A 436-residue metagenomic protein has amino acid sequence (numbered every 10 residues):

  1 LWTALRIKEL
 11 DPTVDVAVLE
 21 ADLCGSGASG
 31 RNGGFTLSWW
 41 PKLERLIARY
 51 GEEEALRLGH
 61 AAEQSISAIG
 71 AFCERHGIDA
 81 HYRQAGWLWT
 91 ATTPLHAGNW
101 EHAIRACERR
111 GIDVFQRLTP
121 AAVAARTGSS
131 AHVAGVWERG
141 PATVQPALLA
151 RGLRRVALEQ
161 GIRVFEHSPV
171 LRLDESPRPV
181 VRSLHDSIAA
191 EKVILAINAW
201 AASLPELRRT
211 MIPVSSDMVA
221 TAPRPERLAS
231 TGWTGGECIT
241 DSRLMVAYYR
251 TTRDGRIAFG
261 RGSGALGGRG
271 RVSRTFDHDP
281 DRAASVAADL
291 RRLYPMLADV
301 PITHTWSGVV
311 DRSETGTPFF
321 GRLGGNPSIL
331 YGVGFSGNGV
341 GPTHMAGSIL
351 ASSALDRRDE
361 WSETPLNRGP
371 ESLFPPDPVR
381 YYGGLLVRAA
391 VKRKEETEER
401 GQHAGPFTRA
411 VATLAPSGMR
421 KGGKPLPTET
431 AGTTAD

Functional and structural regions predicted by a protein language model:
T3, I7: Aromatic pocket-lining residues of Rossmann-like dinucleotide-binding sites
K8-R31: Glycine-rich FAD pyrophosphate-binding loop
L10, A21-L23, G325-L330, S336-D436: C-terminal lid/capping helical subdomain adjacent to the catalytic/cofactor pocket in oxidative enzymes
R31-A61: Glycine-rich active-site loop/strand segments that organize a redox cofactor
G34-T36, R75-R83, V170-R172, R178 (+3 more regions): Active-site substrate-recognition segment that forms the wall of the catalytic cavity or substrate channel
K42-A48, A71-G152: Flavin (FAD/FMN) cofactor-binding and adjacent substrate-gating region of FAD-dependent oxidoreductase domains
E53-A71, H102, D281, S285 (+1 more regions): A non-catalytic, amphipathic alpha-helix used as a structural packing/dimerization or gating element in enzyme scaffolds
G98-R109, S130-K192, A196: Helical element adjacent to the flavin cofactor pocket in flavoenzyme catalytic cores
